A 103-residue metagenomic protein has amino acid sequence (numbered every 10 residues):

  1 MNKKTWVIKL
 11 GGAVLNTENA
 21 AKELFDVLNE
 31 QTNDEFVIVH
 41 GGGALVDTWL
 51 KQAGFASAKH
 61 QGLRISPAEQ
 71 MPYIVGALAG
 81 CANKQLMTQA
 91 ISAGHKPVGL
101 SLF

Functional and structural regions predicted by a protein language model:
M1-F103: Nucleotide/pyrophosphate-binding catalytic subdomain
